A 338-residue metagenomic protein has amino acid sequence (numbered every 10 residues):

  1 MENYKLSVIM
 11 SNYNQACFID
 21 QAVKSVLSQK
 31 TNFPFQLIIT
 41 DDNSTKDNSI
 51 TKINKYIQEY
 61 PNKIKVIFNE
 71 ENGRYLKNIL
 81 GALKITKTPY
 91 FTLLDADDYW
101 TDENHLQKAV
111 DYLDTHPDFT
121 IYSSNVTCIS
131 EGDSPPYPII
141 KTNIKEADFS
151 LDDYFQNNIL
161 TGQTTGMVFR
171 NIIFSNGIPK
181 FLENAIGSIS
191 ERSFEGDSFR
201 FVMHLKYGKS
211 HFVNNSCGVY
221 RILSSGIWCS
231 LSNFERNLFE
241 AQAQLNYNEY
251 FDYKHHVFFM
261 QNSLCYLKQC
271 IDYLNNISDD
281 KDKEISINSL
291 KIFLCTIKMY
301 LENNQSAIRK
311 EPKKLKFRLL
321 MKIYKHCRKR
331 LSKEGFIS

Functional and structural regions predicted by a protein language model:
Y4-S7, Q36, F199: Cell-envelope/extracellular polymer assembly enzymes that use nucleotide-activated donors
K24-P34: Short, acidic, metal-binding catalytic loop of nucleotide-sugar glycosyltransferases
D41-T51: A conserved acidic beta->alpha catalytic loop
N69-T86, K108: Glycine-rich, basic loop-to-helix element that forms the pyrophosphate-binding segment of sugar-nucleotide handling
F91: Short aromatic/hydrophobic "clamp" motif used to bind/position activated sugar donors
N104-P138: Conserved donor NDP-sugar-binding/catalytic core segment of glycosyltransferases
N143-N233: Conserved nucleotide-sugar donor-binding catalytic segment
R192-S193, S216-S224, C229-F259, Q269 (+2 more regions): Catalytic core of nucleotide-sugar-dependent glycosyltransferases
